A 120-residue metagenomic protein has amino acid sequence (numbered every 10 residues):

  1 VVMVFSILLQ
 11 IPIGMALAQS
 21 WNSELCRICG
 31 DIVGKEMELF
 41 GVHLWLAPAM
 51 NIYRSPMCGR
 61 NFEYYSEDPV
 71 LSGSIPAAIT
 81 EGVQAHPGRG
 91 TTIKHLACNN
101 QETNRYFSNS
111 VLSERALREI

Functional and structural regions predicted by a protein language model:
V1-I120: Glycoside hydrolase catalytic-domain context in secreted enzymes
